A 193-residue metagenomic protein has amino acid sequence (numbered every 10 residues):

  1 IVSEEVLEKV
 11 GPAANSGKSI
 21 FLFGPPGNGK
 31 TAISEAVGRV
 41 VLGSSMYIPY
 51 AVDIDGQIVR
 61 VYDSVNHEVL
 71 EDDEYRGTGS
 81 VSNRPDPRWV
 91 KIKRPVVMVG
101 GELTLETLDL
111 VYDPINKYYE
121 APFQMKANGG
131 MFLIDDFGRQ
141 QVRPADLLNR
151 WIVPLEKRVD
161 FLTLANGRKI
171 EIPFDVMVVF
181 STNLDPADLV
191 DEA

Functional and structural regions predicted by a protein language model:
S3-F180, D185-P186: Conserved ASCE/P-loop NTPase catalytic core
P186-A193: Short regulatory helix/loop adjacent to the ATP-binding pocket of P-loop NTPases
